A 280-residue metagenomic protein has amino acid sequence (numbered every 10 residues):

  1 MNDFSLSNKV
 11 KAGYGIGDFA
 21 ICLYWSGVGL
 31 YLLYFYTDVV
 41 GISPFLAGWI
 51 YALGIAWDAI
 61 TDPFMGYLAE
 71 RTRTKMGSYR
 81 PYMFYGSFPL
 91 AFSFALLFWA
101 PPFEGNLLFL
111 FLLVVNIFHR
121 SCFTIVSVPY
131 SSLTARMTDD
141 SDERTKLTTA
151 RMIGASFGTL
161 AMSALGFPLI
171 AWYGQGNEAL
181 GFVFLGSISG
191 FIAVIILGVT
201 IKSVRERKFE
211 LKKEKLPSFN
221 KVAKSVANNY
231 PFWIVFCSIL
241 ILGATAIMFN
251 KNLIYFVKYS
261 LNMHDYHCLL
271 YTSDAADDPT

Functional and structural regions predicted by a protein language model:
N2-S273: Membrane-embedded alpha-helical bundles of multi-pass transporters/translocases, especially carrier/permease families
D274-T280: A short, hydrophobic C-terminal helix/tail in secreted or cell-surface proteins
